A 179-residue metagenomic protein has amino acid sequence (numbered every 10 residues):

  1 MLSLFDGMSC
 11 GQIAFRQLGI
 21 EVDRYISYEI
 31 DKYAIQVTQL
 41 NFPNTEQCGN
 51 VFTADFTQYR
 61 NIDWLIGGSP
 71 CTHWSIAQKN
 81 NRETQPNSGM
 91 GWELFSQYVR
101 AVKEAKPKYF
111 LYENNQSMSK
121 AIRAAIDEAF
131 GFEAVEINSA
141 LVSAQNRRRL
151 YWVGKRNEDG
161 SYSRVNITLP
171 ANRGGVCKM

Functional and structural regions predicted by a protein language model:
M1-M179: Conserved active-site and SAM-binding loop architecture of S-adenosyl-L-methionine-dependent nucleic-acid
